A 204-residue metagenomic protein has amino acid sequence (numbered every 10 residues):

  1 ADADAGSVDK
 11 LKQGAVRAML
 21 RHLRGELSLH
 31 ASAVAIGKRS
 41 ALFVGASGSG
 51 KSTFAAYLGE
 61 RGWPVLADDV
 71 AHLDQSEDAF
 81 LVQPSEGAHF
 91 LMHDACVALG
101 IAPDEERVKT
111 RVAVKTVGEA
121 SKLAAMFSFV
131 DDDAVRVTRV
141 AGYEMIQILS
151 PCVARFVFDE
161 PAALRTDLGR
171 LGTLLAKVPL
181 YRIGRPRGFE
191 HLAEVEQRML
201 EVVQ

Functional and structural regions predicted by a protein language model:
A1-L23, M199: Charged, amphipathic alpha-helical linker segments immediately N-terminal to NTP-binding catalytic cores
D2-A3, E26-L27, R139-Y143: Short hydrophobic/aromatic-rich motifs at helix boundaries and adjacent loops
L20-I36: Pre-Walker A adenine-sensing motif
S32, I36-G45, E60-Q204: Glycine-rich, often acidic-flanked micro-motifs that create phosphate/phosphodiester-binding or positioning elements
G48: Walker A (P-loop) phosphate-binding loop of P-loop NTPases
K51: Conserved lysine of the Walker
F54-A55: Post-Walker A alpha-helix
